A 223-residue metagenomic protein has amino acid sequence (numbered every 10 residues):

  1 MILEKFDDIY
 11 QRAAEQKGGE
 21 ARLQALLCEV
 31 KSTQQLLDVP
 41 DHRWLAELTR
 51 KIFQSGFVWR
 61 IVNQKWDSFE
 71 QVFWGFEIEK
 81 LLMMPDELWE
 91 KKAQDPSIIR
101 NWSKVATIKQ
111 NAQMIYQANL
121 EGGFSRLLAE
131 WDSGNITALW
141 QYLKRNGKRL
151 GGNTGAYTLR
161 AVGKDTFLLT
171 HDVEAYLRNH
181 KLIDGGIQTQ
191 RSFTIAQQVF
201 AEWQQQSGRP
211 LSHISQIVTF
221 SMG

Functional and structural regions predicted by a protein language model:
M1-N101, V105, I217-G223: N-terminal polyanion-binding entry modules of DNA glycosylases/AP lyases and select other DNA-binding proteins
M1-V30, F124, L128-G223: C-terminal accessory module of base-excision DNA glycosylases/AP lyases that mediates lesion recognition and DNA
H42-A46, D67, W102-K109, T137 (+3 more regions): Non-catalytic, well-ordered alpha-helical scaffold segments
K51-S55, F76, D95-P96, I115 (+3 more regions): Alpha-helix C-capping/helix-to-loop hinge sites
W74-R149: Alpha-helical ds-nucleic-acid-binding substructure associated with the helix-hairpin-helix region of base-excision DNA
